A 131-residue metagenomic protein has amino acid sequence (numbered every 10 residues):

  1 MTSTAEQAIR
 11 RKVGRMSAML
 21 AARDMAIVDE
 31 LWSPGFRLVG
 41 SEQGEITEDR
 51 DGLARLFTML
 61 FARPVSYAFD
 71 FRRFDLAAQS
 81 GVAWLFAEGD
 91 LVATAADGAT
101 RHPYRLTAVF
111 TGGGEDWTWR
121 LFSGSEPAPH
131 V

Functional and structural regions predicted by a protein language model:
M1-G35, H130-V131: Short, low-complexity N-terminal intrinsically disordered segments enriched in polar/charged residues
M16, F57, F71-L76, G89-L91 (+1 more regions): Hydrophobic/aromatic beta-strand elements that line small-molecule binding cavities or substrate pockets in beta-rich
M25-A78: A solvent-exposed, acidic/Ser-Thr-rich amphipathic alpha-helical stretch
R37-S41, A83-L91: Short, well-ordered beta-strand segments in beta-rich or mixed alpha/beta enzyme and ligand-binding folds
F71, S80-V82, G114: Residue-level signal for tight coil/turn positions that link beta-strands
V92-R101: Short, cysteine-centered beta-strand-loop-beta hairpins and adjacent loop/turn segments enriched in charged/polar
P103-V131: Short beta-strand edge/turn micro-motifs at domain boundaries
